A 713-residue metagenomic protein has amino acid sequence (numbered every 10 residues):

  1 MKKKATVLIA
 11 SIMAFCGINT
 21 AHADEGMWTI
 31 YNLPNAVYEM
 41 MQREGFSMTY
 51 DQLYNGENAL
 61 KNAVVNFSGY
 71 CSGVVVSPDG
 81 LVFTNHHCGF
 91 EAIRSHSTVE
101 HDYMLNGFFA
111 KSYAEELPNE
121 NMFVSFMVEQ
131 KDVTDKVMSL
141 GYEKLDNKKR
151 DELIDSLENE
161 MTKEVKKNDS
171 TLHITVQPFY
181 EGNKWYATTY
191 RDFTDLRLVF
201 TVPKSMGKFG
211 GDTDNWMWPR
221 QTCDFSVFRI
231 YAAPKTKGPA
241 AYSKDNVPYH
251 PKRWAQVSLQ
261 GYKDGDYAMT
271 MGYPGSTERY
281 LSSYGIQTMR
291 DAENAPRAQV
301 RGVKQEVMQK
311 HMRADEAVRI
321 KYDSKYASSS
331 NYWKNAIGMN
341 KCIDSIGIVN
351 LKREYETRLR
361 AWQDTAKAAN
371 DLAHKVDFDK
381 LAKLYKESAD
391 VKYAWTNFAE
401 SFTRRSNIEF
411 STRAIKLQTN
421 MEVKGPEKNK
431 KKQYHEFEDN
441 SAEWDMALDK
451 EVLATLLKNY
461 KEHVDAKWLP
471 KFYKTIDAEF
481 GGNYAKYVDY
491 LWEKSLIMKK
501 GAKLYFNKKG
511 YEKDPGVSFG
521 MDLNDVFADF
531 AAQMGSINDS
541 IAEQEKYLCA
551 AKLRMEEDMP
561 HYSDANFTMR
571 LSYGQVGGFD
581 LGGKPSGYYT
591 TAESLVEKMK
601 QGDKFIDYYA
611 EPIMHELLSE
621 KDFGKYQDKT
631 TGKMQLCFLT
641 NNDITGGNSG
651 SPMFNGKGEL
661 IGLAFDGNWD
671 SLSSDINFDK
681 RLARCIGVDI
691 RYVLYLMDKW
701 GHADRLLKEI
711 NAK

Functional and structural regions predicted by a protein language model:
K2-K713: Terminal presequence/propeptide segments associated with secretion/organelle targeting and zymogen/polyprotein
